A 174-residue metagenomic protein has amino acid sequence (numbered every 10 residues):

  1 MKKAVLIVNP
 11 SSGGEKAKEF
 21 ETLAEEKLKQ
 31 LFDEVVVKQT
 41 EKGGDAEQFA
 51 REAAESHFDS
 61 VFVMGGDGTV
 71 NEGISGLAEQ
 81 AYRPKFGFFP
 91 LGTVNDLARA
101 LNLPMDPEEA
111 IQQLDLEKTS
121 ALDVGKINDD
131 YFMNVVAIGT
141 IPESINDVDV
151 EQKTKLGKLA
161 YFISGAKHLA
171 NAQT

Functional and structural regions predicted by a protein language model:
M1-V61, S75: ATP/NTP phosphate-donor binding region
P10, M64-G66, L91: Glycine-rich beta-strand-to-loop/alpha-helix junction loops that act as flexible
S12, V70, T93: Short, glycine/acidic-enriched loop or turn micro-motifs at the edges of active sites
L31, E79-T174: Catalytic core of DAGKc-family lipid kinases
K42, G65-G66, A137: Helix N-cap/beta->alpha junction signal
D59-M64, G68-T69: A glycine-rich beta-strand to alpha-helix segment that forms a phosphate/ribose-binding loop at ligand/cofactor sites
G68-P84: Short Gly/Thr/Asp-enriched flexible loops that form oxyanion-binding sites at enzyme active sites
